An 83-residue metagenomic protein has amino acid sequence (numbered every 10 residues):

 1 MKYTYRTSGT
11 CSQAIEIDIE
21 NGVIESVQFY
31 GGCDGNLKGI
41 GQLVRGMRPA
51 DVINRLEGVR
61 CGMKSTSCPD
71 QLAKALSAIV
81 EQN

Functional and structural regions predicted by a protein language model:
M1-T4: Short, hydrophobic/aromatic-rich segments at coil-to-beta transitions
R6-I19, V23-N83: Active-site- and interface-proximal helix/loop "cap" or "latch" segments in soluble metabolic and energy-transducing
